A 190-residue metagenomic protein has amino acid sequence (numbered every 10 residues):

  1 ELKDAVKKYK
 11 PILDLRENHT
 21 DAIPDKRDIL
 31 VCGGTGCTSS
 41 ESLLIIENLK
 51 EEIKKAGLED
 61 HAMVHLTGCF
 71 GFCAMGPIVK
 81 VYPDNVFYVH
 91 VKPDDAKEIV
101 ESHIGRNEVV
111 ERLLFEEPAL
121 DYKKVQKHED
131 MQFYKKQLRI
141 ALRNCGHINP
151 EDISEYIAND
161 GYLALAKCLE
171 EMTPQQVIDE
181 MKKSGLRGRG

Functional and structural regions predicted by a protein language model:
E1-R189: Feature of Fe-S/electron-transfer and energy-metabolism proteins that preferentially highlights extended coupling
